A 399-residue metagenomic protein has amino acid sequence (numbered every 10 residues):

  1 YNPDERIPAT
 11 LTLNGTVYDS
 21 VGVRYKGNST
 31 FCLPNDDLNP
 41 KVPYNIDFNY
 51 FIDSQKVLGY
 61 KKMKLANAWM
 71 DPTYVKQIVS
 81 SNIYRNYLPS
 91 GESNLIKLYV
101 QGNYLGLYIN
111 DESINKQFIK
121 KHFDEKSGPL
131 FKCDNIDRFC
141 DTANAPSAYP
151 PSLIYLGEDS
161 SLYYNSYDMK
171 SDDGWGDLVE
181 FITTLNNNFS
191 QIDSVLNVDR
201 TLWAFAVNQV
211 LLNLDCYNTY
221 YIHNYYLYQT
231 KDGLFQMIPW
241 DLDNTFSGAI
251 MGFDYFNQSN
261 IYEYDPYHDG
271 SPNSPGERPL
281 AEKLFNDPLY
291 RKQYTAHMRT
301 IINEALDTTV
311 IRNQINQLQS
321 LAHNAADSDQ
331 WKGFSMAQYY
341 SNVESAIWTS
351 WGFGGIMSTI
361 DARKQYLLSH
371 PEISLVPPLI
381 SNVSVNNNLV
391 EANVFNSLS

Functional and structural regions predicted by a protein language model:
Y1, T16-G22, F31-N35, N39 (+1 more regions): Middle-to-C-terminal accessory/interaction subdomains
Y1-Y74, V79: Conserved NTP-binding catalytic cores of kinases and kinase-like/nucleotidyltransferase enzymes across multiple kinase
L11-T12, L98, V383, S399: Short aromatic-centered micro-motifs
L13-N14, Y18, V100-Q101, V385: Structural motif
P43-D53, Y60, L65-A68, N86-I96 (+2 more regions): Internal "kinase-insert"/substrate-recognition segments embedded within catalytic cores of ATP-dependent enzymes
L379-V385: Surface-exposed, proline-enriched loop/turn segments that connect beta strands in immunoglobulin-like
N386-V390: Structural beta-strand segments of beta-rich domains
E391-S399: Extracellular acidic, Ser/Thr/Pro-rich low-complexity tracts
